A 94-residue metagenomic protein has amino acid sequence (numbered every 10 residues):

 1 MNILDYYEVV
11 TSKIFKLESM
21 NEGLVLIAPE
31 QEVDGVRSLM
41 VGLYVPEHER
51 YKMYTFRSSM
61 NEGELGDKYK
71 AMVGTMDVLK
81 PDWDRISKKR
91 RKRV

Functional and structural regions predicted by a protein language model:
M1-L24: Negatively charged, low-complexity tracts enriched in Asp/Glu with abundant Ser/Thr
D5-Y6, V10, P29, G74 (+1 more regions): Generic short amphipathic/hydrophobic targeting helices enriched at N-termini, encompassing Sec-type signal peptides
S12-K13, F56, M76: N-terminal compositionally biased, intrinsically disordered segments and leader/signal-like regions
M20-V73: Acidic, low-complexity, intrinsically disordered interaction modules
S59-V94: Mixed-charge, Lys/Arg-enriched low-complexity segments
